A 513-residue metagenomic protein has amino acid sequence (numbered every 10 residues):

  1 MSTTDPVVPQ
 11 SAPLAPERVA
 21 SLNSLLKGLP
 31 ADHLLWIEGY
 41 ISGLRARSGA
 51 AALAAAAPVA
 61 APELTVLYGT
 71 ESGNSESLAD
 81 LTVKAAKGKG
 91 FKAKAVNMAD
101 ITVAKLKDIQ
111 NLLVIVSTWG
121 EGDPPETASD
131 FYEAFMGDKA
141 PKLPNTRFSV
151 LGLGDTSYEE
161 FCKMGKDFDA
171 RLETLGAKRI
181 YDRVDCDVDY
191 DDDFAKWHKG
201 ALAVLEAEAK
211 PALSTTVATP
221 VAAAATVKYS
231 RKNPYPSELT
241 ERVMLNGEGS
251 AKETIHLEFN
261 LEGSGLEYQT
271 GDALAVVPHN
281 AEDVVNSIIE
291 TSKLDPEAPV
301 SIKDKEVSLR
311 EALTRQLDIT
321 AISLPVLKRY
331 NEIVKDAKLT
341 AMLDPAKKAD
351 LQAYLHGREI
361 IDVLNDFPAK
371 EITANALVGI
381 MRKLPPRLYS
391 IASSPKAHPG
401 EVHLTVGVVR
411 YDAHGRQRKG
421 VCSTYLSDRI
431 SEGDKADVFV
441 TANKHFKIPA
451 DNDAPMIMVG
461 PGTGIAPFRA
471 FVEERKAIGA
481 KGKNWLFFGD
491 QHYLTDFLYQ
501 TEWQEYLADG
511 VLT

Functional and structural regions predicted by a protein language model:
M1-T513: FNR-like FAD-binding dehydrogenase module
